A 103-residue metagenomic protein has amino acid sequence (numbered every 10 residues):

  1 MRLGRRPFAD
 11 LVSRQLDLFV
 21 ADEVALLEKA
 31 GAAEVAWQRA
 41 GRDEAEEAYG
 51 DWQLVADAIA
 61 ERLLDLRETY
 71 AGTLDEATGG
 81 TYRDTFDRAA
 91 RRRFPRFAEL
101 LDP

Functional and structural regions predicted by a protein language model:
M1-W37: Short terminal alpha-helical segments
R5, Q38-W52, G72-R83: Alpha-helical rod/repeat scaffolding segments in eukaryotic adaptors/tethers and long-chain four-helix cytokines
V20, V24-L27, R42, F94 (+2 more regions): Residue-level signal for secondary-structure boundary elements
V20, V55, I59, L63 (+3 more regions): Hydrophobic face of amphipathic alpha-helices
E23-R67: Amphipathic alpha-helical interaction modules
A71-P103: Amphipathic alpha-helical binding modules
